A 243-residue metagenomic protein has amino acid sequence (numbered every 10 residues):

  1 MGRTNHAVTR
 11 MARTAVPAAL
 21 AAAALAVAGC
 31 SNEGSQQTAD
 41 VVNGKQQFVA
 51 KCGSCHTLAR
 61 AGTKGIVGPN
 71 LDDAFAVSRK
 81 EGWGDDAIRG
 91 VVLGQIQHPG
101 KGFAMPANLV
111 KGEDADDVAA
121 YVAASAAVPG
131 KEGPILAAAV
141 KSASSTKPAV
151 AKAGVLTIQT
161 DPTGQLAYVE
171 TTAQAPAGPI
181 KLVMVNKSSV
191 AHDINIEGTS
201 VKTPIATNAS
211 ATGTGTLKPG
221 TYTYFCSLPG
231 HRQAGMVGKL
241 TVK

Functional and structural regions predicted by a protein language model:
M1-A28: Sec-dependent bacterial lipoprotein signal peptides
C30-G34: Bacterial signal peptide processing site
T38-R60, G90-G94, T221: Sequence/structural segment immediately N-terminal to covalent heme-attachment motifs in c-type and related
Q46, G62-A127: Extracytoplasmic electron-transfer domains, predominantly the class I c-type cytochrome c fold
L58, K187, S227-H231: Beta-strand-rich extracellular modules
G133-T157, I205-K243: Extracellular/periplasmic metallocenter environments
A149-P176: N-terminal edge beta-strand
T171-V190, T212-T223: Beta-strand cores of secreted/periplasmic/IMS beta-sandwich domains, seen most often in copper-related folds
